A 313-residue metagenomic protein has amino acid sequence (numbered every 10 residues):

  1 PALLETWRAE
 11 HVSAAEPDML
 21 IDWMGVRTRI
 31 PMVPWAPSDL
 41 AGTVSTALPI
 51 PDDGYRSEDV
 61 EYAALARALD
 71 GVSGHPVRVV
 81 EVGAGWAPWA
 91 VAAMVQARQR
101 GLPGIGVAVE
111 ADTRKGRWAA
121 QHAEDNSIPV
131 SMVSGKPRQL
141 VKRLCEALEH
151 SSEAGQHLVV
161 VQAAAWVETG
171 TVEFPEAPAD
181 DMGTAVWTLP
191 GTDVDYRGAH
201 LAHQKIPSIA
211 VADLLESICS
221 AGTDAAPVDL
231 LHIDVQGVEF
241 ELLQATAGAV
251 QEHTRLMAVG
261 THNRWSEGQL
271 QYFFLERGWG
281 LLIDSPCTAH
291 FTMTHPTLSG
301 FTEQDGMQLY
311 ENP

Functional and structural regions predicted by a protein language model:
P1-P313: Phosphate/nucleotide-binding beta-alpha loop and adjacent structural elements of enzyme active sites
